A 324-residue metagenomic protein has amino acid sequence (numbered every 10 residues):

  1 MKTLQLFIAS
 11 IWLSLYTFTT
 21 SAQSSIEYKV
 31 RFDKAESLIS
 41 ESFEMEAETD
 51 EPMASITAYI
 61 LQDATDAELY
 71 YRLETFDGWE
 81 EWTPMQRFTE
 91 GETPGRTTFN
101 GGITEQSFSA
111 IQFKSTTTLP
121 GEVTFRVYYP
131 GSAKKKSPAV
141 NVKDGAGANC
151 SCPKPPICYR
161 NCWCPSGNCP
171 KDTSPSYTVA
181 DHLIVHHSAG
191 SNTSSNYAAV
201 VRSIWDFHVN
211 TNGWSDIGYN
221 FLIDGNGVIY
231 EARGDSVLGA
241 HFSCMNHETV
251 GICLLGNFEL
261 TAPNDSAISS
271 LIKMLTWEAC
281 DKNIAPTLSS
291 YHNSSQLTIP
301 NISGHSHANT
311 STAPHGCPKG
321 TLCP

Functional and structural regions predicted by a protein language model:
M1-S25: Bacterial Sec-dependent N-terminal signal peptides
A22-D63, K136: Solvent-exposed, flexible loop/coil segments flanking beta-strands in beta-rich domains
L38-P52, T65-G121: Beta-sandwich interaction modules
I56-A58, F108-T116, V185, H305: Hydrophobic/aromatic beta-strand segments within beta-rich folds
I103-E105, V127-S188, D224-S236, A240 (+1 more regions): Basic/polar, cationic surfaces and motifs that engage anionic cell-wall and phosphate/carboxylate ligands
N192-T193: Cysteine-dependent hydrolase recognition
N196-T211, D216, S269: Glycan-recognition patch characteristic of GH18 chitinases/ENGases and related GlcNAc/peptidoglycan-binding proteins
